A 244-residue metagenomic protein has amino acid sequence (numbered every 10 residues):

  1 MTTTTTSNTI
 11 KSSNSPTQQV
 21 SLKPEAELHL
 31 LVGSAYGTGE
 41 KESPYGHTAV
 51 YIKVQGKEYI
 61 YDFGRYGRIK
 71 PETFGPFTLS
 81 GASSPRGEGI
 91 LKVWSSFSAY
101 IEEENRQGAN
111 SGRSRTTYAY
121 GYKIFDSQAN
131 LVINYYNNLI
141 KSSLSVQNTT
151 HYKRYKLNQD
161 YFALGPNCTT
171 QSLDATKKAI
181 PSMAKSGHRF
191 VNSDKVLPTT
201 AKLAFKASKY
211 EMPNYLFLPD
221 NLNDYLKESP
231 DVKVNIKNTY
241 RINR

Functional and structural regions predicted by a protein language model:
T2-P24: N-terminal low-complexity, Pro/Thr/Ser-rich intrinsically disordered segments that act as propeptides or flexible
T4, L31-G33, S229: Low-complexity, intrinsically disordered/propeptide-like segments
S7-N14, N134-R244: Activation targets extended, charge/polar-rich intrinsically disordered C-terminal tails
S21-G121: Glycine-rich catalytic cores of cysteine/serine-nucleophile enzymes that process amide/ester linkages in cell-envelope
T38, E42-Y45, I90-W94, Y122-V132 (+1 more regions): Solvent-exposed, acidic/flexible segments
I52, K70, G87-V93, S111-R115 (+7 more regions): Short linear sequence motifs
Y100-L157: Acidic low-complexity segments
